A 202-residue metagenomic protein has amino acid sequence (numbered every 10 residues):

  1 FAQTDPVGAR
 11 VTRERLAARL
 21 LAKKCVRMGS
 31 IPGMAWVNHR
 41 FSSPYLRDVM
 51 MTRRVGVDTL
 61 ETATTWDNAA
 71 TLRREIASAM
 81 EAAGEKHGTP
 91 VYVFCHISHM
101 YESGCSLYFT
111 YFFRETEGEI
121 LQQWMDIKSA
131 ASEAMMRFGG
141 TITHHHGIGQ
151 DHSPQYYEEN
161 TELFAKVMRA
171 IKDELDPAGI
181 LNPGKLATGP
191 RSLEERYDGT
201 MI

Functional and structural regions predicted by a protein language model:
F1-A130, A134, F138: C-terminal substrate-recognition/cap domain of FAD-linked oxidoreductases
I142: Active-site cores enriched in adjacent His and Asp/Glu residues with nearby glycine-rich loops that coordinate divalent
G149-I202: Activity-critical C-terminal alpha-helical subdomain
